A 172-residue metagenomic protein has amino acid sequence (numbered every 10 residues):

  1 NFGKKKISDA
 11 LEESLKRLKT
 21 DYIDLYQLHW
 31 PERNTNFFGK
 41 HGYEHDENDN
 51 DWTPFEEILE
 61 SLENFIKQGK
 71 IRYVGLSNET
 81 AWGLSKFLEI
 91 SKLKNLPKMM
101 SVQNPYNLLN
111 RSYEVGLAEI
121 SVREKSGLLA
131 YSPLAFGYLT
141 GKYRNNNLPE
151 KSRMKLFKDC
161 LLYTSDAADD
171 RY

Functional and structural regions predicted by a protein language model:
F2-N107: Glycine/proline-rich, positively charged, aromatic-decorated active-site loop/lid region on the catalytic face
P31, A130-P133, A167-A168: Proline-centered helix-kink/hinge sites
P105-L108, A130-S132: His/Asp/Glu-enriched short active-site or ligand-binding loop at hydrolase and phosphoryl-transfer sites
Y113-S152: Aromatic-lined glycan-binding groove of carbohydrate-active enzymes
K158-L162: Short glycine/proline- and acidic residue-enriched helix-loop micro-motifs that form flexible lids or anion-recognition
Y163-Y172: Single conserved hydrophobic/aromatic residue that forms the stacking wall/gate of nucleotide- or nucleobase-binding
